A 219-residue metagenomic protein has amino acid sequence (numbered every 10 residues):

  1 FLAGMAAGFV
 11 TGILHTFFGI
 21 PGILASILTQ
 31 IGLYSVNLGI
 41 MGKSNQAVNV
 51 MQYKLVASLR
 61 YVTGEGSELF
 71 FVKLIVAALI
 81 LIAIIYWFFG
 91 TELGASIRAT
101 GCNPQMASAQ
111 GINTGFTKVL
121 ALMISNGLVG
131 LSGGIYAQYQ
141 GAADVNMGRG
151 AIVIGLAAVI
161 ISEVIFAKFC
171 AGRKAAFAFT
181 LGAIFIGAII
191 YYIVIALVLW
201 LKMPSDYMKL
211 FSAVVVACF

Functional and structural regions predicted by a protein language model:
F1, A7, S67-G148, I152: Helix-loop-helix "hairpin" substructures at the membrane interface of multi-pass membrane proteins
F1-F17, M41, R60, G64 (+2 more regions): Membrane-embedded helix boundary and interhelical linker motif in transport proteins
F1-I31, V36, A78-I82, I186-G187 (+1 more regions): Alpha-helical transmembrane segments within multi-pass membrane transporters and channels
G12, N37-L38, L81-F89, G133-A137 (+4 more regions): Structural signal for membrane-spanning alpha-helices in multi-pass inner-membrane proteins, emphasizing helix cores
F17-I20, F116, A178, W200-K202: Helix-loop interface residues and adjacent transmembrane-helix termini in multi-pass membrane transporters, primarily
G22, S26-G90, D144-V145, Y207: Transmembrane helix-bundle core of multi-pass membrane transporters and related energy-transducing complexes
V129-L210: Transmembrane alpha-helical segments in multi-pass inner-membrane proteins
